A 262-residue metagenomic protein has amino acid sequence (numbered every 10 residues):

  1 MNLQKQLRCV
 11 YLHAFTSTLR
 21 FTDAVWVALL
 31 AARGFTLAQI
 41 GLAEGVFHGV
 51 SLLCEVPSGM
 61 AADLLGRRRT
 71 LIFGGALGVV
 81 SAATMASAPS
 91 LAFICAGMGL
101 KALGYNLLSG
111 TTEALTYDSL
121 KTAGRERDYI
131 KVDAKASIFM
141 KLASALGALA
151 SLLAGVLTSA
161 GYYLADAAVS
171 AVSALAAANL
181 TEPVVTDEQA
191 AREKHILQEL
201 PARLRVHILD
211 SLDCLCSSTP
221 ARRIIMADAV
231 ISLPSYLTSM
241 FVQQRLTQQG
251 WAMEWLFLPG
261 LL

Functional and structural regions predicted by a protein language model:
M1-L53, A86, S218-L261: Helix-loop boundary and gating motifs at the non-cytosolic
M1-Q4, T181-M226: Juxtamembrane intracellular "pre-TM" segments in multi-pass secondary transporters
A32, S144-A165, Q244-W251: Transmembrane alpha-helix termini and helix-breaking/packing motifs in multi-pass membrane transporters
H48-V56, K141-A148: Residue-level signature of mid-helix packing/kink "hotspots" within the transmembrane helices of 12-pass Major
A76-S90, I94: C-terminal ends and interior cores of transmembrane alpha-helices in multi-pass membrane transporters/permeases
M98-K141: Cytoplasmic helix-loop-helix junction between adjacent transmembrane helices in 12-TM secondary transporters
G161-N179: Symmetry-related core transmembrane helices of the 12-TM Major Facilitator Superfamily/SLC fold
